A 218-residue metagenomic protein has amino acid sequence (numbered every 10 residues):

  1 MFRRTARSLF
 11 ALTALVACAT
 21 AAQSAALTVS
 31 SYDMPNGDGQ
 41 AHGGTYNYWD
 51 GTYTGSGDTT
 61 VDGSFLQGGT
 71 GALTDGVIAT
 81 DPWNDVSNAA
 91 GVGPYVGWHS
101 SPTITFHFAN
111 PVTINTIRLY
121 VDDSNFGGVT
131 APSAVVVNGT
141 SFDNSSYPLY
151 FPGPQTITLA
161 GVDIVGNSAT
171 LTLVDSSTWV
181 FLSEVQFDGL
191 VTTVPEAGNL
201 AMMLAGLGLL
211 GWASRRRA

Functional and structural regions predicted by a protein language model:
F2-R4, I117: First exposed extracellular module after export/assembly in secreted or surface-exposed proteins
R3, T13-L27, D188-L209: Short, threonine-centered small-residue motifs that mark membrane-proximal processing/anchoring sites and TM-junction
R7: Conserved active-site motif detector
A25-A26, I78-S141, G153-T193: Aromatic, loop-rich ligand-recognition surfaces of beta-strand-rich domains
A25-A89: N-terminal targeting leaders for non-cytosolic proteins
D143-S145: Terminal beta-strand-rich extracellular "head" domains that mediate receptor/glycan or other ligand binding
L149-F151: Short proline/glycine- and polar residue-rich coil/turn motifs
G211-A218: C-terminal membrane-anchoring or membrane-association module
